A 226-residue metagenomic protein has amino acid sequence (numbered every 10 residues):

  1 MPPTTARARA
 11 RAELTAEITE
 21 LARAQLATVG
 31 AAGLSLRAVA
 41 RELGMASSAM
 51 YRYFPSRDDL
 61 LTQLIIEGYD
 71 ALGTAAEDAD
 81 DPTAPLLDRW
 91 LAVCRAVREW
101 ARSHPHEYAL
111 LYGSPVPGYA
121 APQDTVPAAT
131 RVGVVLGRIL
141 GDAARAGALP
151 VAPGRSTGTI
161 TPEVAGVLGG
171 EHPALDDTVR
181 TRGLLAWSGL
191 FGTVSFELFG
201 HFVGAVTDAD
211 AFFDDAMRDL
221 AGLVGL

Functional and structural regions predicted by a protein language model:
M1-V29, G33-A38, E42, P55-T62 (+2 more regions): Basic, helix-initiating cap at the start of DNA-binding domains
L21-T28, A71-P82, G189-T193: Solvent-exposed, amphipathic alpha-helical segments
G44-F54: Short hydrophobic/aromatic patch on the recognition helix
E77, R102-L110, F191, S195-L198 (+1 more regions): Charged/polar positions within long, soluble alpha-helices
D78-E107, V126-G133: Hydrophobic alpha-helical connector segments
D80, S114-T125: Solvent-exposed, charged amphipathic helical/linker segments at domain boundaries
V134, R138-L226: C-terminal peripheral helix-coil segments that are non-catalytic and often amphipathic
